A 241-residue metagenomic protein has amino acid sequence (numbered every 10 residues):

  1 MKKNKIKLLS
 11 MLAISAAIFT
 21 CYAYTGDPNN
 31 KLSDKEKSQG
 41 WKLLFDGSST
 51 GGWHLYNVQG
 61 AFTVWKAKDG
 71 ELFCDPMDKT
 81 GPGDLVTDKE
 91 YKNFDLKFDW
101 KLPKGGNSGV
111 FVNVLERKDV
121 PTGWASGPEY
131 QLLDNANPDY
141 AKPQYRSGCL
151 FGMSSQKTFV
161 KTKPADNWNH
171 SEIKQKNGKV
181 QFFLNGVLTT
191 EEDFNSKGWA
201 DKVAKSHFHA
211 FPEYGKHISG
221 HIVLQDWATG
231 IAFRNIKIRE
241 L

Functional and structural regions predicted by a protein language model:
M1-P28: Bacterial Sec-dependent N-terminal signal peptides
A23-L241: Carbohydrate-interacting regions of secretory-pathway proteins
